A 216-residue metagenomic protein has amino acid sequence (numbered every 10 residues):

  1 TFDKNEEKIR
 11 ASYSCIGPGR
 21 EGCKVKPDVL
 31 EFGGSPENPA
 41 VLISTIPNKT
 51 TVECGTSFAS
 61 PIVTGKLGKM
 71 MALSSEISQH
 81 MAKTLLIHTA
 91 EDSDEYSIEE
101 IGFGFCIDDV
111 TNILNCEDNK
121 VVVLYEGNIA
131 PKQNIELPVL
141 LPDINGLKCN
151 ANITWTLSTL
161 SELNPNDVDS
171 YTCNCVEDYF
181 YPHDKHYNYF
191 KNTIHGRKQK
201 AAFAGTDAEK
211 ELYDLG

Functional and structural regions predicted by a protein language model:
F2-S60: Catalytic-core environment of secreted peptidases
D3, S93-E95, L163-P165: Eukaryotic short linear interaction motifs
D28, G65, K69, L85: Alpha-helical scaffold segments in soluble metabolic enzymes
G33, A90, T159-S161: Glycine-rich beta-alpha junction loops
F58-L73: Short, small-residue alpha-helix embedded
A72-N150: C-terminal subdomain of the subtilisin-like protease fold in secreted/lumenal serine endopeptidases
A151-L215: Extended low-complexity, serine/threonine- and proline-enriched intrinsically disordered segments
